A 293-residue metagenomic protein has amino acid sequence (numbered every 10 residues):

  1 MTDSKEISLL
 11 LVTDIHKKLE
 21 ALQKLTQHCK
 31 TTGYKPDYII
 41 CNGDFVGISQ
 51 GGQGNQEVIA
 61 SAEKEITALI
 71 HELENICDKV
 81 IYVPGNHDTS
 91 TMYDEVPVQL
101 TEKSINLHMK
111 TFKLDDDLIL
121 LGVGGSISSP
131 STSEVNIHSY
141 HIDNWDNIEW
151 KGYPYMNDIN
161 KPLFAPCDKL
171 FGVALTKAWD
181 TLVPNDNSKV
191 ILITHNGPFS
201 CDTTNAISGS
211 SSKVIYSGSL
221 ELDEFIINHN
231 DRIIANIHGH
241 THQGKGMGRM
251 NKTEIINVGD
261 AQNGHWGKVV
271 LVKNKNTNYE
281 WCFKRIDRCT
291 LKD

Functional and structural regions predicted by a protein language model:
M1-L11, I15-A21, K30-G33, T290-D293: Acidic, histidine-bearing metal-coordination/catalytic regions of metal-dependent phosphoesterases
I7-L9, Y38, L118-I119, K189-I191 (+1 more regions): Structural motif
V12, L19-D115, Y216, V258: Core catalytic region of metal-dependent phosphoesterases/phosphodiesterases, especially metallo-beta-lactamase-like
I15-H16, F45-V46, N86-T89, S126 (+3 more regions): Catalytic metal-binding/acid-base residues of hydrolase active sites
K17-Q23, L170-F171, T176-A178, N205-A206 (+5 more regions): Catalytic phosphate/metal-binding cores of nucleic-acid and nucleotide-processing enzymes, i.e., regions that mediate
V46, Q50-I66, N185-R232: Active-site-proximal segments of metal-dependent phosphoesterases and phosphodiesterases across multiple
F112-D116, L220-R232, H242-D293: Binuclear metal-dependent phosphoesterase catalytic core
L118-K213: Active-site-proximal loop/helix segment associated with metal-binding centers of metalloenzymes
